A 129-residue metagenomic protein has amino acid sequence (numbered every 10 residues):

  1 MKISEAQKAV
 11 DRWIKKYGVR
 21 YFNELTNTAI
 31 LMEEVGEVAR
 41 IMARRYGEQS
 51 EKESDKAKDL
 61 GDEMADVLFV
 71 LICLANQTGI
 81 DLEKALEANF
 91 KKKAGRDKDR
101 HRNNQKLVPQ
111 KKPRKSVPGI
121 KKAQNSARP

Functional and structural regions predicted by a protein language model:
M1-M64, L68-P129: Flexible "arm" and connector segments at domain edges
